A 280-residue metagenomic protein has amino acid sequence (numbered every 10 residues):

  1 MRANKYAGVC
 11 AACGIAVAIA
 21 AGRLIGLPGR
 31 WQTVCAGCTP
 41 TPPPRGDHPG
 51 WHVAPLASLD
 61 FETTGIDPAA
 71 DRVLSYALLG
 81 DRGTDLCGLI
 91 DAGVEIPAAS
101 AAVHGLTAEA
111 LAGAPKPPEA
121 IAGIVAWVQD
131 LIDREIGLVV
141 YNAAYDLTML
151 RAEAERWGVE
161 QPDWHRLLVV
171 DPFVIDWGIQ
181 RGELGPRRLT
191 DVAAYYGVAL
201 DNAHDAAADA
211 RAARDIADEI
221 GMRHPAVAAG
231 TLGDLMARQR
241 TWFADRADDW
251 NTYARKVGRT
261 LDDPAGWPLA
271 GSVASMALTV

Functional and structural regions predicted by a protein language model:
M1-D71, L79-L86, E109-V280: DEDD superfamily 3′-5′ metal-dependent exonuclease/proofreading module
A69-L74, V94-E95: Short, flexible loop/turn motifs enriched in small residues
S75, P97, L189: Generic structural marker for isolated residues within well-ordered, non-membrane alpha-helices of soluble domains
D85-H104, A108: Short, surface-exposed acidic-centric catalytic microdomains
